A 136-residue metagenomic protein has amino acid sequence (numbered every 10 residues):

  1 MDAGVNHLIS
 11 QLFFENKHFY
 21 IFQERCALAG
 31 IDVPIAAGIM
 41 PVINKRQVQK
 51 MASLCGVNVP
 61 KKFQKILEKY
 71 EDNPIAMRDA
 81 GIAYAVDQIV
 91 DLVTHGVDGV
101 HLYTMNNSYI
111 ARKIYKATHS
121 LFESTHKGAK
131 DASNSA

Functional and structural regions predicted by a protein language model:
G4, A37, V100: Conserved, mostly hydrophobic/aromatic
N6-E15, H101-T104: Catalytic beta/alpha-barrel core
L12-A27, N107-A117: Active-site-adjacent beta->alpha loops and helix N-cap segments on the catalytic face of soluble alpha/beta enzymes
N16, D79-V86, M105-S108: Electropositive phosphate-/nucleotide-binding environments in soluble metabolic enzymes
E24, L28-I82, D87, T118-D131 (+1 more regions): Active-site pocket-lining/capping segments in soluble small-molecule metabolic enzymes
I31-V33, G96-H101: A short pocket-lining beta-strand/turn micro-motif at the edge of beta-sheets
